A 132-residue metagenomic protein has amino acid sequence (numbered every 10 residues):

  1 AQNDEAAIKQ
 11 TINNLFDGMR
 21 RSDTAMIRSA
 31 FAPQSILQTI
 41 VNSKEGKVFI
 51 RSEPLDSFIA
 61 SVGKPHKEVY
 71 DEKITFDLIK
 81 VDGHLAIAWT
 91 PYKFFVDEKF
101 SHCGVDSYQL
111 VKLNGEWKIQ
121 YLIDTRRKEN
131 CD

Functional and structural regions predicted by a protein language model:
A1-S29: Short, low-complexity N-terminal intrinsically disordered segments enriched in polar/charged residues
N13, D17, F31-E45: Short, solvent-exposed secondary-structure junction/capping segments
L15, I27, S35, A88 (+1 more regions): Hydrophobic pocket/interface hotspot
I36-Q38, T90-F95, T125: Generic short beta-strand segments
F49-D97: Surface-exposed, charged secondary-structure patches
I87, C103-K128: Short beta-strand edge/turn micro-motifs at domain boundaries
E98-S101, E129-D132: A short, polar/proline- and glycine-enriched secondary-structure boundary/capping micro-motif
